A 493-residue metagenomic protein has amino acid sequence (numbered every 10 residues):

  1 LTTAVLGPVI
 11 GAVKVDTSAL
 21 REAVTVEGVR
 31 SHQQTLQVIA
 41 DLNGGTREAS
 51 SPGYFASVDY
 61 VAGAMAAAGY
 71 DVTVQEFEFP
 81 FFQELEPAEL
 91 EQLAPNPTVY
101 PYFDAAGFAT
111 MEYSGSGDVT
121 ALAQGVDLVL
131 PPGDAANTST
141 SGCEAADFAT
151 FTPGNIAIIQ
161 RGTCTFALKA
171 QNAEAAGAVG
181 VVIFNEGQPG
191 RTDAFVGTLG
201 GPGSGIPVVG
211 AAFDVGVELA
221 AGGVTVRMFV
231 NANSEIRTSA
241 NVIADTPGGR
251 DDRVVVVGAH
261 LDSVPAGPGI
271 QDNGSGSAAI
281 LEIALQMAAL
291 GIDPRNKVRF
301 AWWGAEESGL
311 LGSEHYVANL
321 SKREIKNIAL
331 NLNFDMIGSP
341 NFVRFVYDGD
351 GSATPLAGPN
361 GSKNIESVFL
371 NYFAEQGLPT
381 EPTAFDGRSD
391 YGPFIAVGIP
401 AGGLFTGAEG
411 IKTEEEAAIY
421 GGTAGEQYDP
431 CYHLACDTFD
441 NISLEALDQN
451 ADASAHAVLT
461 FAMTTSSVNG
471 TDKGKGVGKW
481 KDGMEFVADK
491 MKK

Functional and structural regions predicted by a protein language model:
V15, E22, Q34, V38-G154: Noncatalytic luminal/extracellular "stalk/propeptide" segments of secretory-pathway proteins
V15-V26, L42-G53, I158-C164, K169-A170 (+7 more regions): Second-shell loop/turn segments in exported
E27-G45, P52, A62-A68, N137 (+6 more regions): Catalytic-core environment of secreted peptidases
S51, F103-A211, P268, T380: Extracellular/luminal Protease-associated
M111-G142, G200-I270, E282-L285, A289 (+1 more regions): Soluble metallo-hydrolase cores and metallopeptidase-like ectodomains found primarily in the secretory/periplasmic
G201-G203, Q286-L311, F334, S467-T471: Short helix-loop-beta-strand segments that form the rim/entrance of peptidase-like active sites
D252, W303-E414, G422-Y428: Metal-dependent peptidase/peptidase-like ectodomains
I411-G483: His/Asp/Glu-rich mid-to-C-terminal helical/loop segments that flank catalytic regions of hydrolases
